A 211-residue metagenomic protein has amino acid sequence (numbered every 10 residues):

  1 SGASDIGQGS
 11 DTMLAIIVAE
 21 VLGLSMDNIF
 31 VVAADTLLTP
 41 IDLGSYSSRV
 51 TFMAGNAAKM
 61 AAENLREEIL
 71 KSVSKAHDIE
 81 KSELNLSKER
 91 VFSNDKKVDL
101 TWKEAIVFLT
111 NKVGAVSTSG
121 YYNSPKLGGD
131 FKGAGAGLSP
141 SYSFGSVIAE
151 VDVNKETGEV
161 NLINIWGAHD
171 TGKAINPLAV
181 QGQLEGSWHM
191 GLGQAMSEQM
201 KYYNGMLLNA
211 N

Functional and structural regions predicted by a protein language model:
S1-N211: Cofactor-binding beta-sheet edge motifs in enzyme active sites
